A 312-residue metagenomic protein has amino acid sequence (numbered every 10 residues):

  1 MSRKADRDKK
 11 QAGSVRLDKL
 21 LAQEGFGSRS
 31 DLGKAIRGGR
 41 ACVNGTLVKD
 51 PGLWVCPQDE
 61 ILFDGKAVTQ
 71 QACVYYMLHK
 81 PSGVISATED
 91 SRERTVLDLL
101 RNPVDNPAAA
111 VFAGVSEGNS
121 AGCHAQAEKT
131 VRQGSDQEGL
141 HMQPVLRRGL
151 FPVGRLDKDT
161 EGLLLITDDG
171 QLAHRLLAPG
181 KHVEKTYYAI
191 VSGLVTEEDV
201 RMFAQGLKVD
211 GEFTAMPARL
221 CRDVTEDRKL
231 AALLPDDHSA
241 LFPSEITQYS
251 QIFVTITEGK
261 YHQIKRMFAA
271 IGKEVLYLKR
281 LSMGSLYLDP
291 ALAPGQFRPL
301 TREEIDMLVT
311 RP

Functional and structural regions predicted by a protein language model:
S2-D59: A basic, amphipathic helix-loop patch mediating RNA/tRNA/ribosome contacts
R40, D50-G118, G122, E128-P312: RNA pseudouridine synthases
